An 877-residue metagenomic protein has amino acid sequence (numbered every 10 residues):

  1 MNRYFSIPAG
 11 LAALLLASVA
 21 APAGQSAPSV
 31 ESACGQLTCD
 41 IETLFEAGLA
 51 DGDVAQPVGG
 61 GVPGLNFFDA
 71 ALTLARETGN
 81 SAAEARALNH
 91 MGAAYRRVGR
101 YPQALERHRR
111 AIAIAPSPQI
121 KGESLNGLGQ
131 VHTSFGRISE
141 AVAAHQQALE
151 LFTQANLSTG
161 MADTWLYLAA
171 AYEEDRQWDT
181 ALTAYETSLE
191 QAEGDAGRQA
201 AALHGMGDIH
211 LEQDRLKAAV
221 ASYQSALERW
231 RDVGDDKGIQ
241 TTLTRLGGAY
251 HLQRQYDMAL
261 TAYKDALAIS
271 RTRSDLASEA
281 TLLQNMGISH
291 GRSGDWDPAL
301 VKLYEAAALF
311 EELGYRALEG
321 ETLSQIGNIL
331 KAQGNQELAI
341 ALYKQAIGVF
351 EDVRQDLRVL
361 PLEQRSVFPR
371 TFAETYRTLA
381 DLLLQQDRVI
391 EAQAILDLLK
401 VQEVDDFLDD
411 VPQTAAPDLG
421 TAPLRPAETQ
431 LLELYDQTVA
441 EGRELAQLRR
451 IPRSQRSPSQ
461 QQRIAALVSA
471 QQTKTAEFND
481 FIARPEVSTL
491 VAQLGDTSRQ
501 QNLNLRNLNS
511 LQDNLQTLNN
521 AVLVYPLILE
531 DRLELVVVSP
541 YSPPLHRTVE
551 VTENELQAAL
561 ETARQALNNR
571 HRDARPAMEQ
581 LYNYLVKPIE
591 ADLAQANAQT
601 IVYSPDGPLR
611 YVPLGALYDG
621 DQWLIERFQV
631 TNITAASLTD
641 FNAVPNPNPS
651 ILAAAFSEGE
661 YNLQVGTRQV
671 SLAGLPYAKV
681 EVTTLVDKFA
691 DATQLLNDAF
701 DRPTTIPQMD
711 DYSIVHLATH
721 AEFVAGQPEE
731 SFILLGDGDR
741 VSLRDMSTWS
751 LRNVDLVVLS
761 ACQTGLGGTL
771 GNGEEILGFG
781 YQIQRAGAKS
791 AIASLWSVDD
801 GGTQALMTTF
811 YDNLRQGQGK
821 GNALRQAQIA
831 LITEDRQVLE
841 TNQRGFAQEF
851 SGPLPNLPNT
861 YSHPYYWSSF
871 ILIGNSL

Functional and structural regions predicted by a protein language model:
F45-P57, A83-R97, I120-S134, T159-E174 (+6 more regions): Conserved alpha-helical positions within TPR/SEL1-like repeat arrays
F68, A75, Y95, I112-A115 (+13 more regions): Eukaryotic all-alpha helical interaction scaffolds
E337-Q622, F641-F656, E660-Y661, G666 (+2 more regions): Amphipathic alpha-helical protein-protein interaction segments
N504, P540-P544, D606-I714, I733-G736 (+2 more regions): Catalytic-core domains of enzymes
S637, S713-T809: Catalytic cores of nucleophile-dependent amide-cleaving enzymes
T803-L877: An often Trp-containing, charged/polar helix-loop segment at the C-terminal end of enzyme catalytic cores
